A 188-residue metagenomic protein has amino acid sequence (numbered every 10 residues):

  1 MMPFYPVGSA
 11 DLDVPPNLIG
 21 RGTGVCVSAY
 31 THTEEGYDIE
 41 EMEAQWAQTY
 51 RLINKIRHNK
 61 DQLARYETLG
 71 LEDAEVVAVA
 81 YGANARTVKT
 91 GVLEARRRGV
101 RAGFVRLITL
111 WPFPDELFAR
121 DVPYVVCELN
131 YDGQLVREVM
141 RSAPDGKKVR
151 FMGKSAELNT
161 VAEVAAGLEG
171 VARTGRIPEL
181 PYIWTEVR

Functional and structural regions predicted by a protein language model:
M1-R188: Flexible, low-complexity linker and terminal segments
